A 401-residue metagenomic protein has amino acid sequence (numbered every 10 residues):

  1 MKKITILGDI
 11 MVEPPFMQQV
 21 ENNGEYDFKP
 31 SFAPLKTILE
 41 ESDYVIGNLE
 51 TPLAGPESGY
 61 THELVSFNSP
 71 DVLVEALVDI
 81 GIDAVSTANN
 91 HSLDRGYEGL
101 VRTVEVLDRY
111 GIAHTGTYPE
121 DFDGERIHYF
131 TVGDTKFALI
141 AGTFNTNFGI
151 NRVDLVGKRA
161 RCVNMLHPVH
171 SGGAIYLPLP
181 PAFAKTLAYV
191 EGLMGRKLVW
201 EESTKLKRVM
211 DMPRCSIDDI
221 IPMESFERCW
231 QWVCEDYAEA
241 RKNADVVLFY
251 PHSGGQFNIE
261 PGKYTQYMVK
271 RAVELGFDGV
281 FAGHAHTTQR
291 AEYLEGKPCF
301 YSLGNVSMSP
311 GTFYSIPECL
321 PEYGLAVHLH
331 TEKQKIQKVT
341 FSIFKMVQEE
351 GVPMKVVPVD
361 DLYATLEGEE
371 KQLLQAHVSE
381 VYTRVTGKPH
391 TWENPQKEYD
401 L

Functional and structural regions predicted by a protein language model:
M1-L401: Acidic, metal/ion-coordinating pockets
